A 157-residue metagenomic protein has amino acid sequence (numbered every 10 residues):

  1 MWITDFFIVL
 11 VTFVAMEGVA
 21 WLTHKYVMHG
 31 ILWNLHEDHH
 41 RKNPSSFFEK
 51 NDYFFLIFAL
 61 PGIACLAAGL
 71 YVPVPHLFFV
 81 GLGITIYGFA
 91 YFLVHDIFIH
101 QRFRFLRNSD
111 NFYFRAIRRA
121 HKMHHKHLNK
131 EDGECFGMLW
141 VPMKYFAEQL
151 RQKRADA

Functional and structural regions predicted by a protein language model:
W2-F6, V11, A15, G30-I31 (+3 more regions): Cytosolic/stromal cytosol-facing helical appendages immediately following the last transmembrane segment
V19-L32: Membrane-water interface of transmembrane alpha-helices
L60-L66: Hydrophobic, membrane-inserted alpha-helices
